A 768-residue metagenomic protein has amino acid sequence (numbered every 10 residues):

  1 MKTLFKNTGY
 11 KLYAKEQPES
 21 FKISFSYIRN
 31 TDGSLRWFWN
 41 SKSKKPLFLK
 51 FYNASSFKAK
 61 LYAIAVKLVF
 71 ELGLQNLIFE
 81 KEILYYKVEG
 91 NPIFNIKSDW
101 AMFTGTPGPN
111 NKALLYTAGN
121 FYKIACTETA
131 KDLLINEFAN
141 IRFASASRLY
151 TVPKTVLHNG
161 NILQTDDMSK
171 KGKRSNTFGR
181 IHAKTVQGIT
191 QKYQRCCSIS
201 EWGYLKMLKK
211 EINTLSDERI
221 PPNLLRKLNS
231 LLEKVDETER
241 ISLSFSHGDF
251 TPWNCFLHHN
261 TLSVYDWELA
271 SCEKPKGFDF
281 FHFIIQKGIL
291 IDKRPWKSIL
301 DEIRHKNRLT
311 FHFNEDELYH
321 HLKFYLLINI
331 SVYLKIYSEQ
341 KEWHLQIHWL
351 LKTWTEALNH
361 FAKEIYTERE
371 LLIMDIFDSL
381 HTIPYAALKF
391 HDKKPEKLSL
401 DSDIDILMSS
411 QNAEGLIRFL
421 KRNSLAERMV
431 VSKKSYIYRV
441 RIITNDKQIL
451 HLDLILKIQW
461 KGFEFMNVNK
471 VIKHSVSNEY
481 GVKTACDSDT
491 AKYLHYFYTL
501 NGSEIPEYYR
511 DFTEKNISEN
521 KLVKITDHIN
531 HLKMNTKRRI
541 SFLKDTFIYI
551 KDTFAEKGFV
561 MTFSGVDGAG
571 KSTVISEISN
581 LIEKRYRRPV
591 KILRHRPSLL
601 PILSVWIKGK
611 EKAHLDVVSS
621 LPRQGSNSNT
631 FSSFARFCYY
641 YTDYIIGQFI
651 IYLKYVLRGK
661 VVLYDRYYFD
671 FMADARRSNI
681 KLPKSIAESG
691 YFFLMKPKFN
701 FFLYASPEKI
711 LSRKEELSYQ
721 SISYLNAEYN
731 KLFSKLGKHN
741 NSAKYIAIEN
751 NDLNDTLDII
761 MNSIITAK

Functional and structural regions predicted by a protein language model:
K2-W100: Juxta-kinase regulatory segment immediately upstream of eukaryotic protein kinase catalytic domains
N110-I135: ATP-binding glycine-rich loop module of kinase domains
K112-T117, K234-F278, K557, F563 (+2 more regions): Active-site acidic catalytic loop and adjacent metal/ATP-binding pocket of ATP-dependent phosphoryl transfer enzymes
I135-V152, S169-K209, L225-E239: Conserved kinase catalytic-core helix
F278-H312, L326-Q340, F701: Active-site activation/catalytic loop segments of kinase-like enzymes and analogous catalytic loops in related
S298, V332-T367: ATP/Mg2+ or Mg2+-diphosphate-binding catalytic cores that bind nucleotide phosphates or diphosphates via glycine-rich
N359-S402, M408-F559: Conserved NTP-donor binding/palm subdomain of two-metal-ion nucleotidyltransferases/polymerases, i.e., the charged
L711-K768: NTP-dependent small-molecule kinase module
